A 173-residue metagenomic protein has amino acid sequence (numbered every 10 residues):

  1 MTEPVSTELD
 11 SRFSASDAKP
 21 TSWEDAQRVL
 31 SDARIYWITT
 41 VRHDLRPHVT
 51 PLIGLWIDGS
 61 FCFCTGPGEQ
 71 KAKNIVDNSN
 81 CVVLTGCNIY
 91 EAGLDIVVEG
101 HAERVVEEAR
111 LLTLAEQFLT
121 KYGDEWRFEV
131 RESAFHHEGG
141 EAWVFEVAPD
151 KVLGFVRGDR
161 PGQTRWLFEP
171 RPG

Functional and structural regions predicted by a protein language model:
M1-P20, L94-G173: Charged, gly/pro-rich active-site loop segments
L9-W37: Short, basic/aromatic recognition patches
W23, G68-E69: Structural motif corresponding to alpha-helix initiation and N-cap regions
A26-Q27, A72, A115: Short amphipathic alpha-helical segments and helix-helix/interface helices
V29-D32, A92, E141: A short, polar/charged loop/turn motif at coil->beta-strand junctions and beta-hairpin connectors
L30-S31, V76-D77, L119: Alpha-helix boundary recognition
A33-P67, K73-I75, C81-C87, L94-V98: Short beta-strand segments
